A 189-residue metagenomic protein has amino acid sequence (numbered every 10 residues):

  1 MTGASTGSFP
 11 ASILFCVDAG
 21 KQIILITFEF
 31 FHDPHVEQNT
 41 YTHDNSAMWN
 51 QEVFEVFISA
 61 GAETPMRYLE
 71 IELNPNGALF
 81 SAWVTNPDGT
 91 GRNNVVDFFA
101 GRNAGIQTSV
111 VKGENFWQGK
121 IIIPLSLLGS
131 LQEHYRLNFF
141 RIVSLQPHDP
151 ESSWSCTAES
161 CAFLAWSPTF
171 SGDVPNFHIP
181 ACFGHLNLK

Functional and structural regions predicted by a protein language model:
M1-K189: Structural preference for beta-rich elements and adjacent junctions enriched in aromatics
